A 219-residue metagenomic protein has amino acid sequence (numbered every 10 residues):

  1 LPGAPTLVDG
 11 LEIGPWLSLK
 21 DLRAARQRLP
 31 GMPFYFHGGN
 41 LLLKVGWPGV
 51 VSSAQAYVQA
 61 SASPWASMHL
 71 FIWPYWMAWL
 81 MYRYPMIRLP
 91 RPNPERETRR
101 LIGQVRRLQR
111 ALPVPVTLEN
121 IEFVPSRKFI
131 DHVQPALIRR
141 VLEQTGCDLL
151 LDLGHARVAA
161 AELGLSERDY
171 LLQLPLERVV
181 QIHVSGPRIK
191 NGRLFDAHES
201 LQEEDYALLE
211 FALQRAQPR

Functional and structural regions predicted by a protein language model:
L1, G14-S18, G38-L43, H69-W73 (+3 more regions): Active-site beta-loop-alpha junctions enriched in small/polar residues
P2-L7, L19-F36, G49-P64, R106-L112 (+3 more regions): Acidic (Asp/Glu)-rich catalytic clusters
G3-T6, Y35-H37, Y84-I87, T117-N120 (+2 more regions): A generic short-segment signal for beta-strand/edge and adjacent turn/coil regions
G10-A25, L41-V50, V124-H132, R157-G164 (+1 more regions): Acidic-and-aromatic substrate-binding clefts and catalytic sites of carbohydrate-active enzymes
L11, A66, V116, D152 (+1 more regions): Conserved, mostly hydrophobic/aromatic
P48-L149: Active-site acidic/histidine proton-transfer and metal-coordination neighborhood in alpha/beta enzyme cores
R83-T98, A159-P218: Gly/Pro-rich active-site loop or hairpin
P113, E143-L150, H155-E162, L176: Short helix-capping and hinge/turn segments at secondary-structure transitions, especially at repeat and domain
